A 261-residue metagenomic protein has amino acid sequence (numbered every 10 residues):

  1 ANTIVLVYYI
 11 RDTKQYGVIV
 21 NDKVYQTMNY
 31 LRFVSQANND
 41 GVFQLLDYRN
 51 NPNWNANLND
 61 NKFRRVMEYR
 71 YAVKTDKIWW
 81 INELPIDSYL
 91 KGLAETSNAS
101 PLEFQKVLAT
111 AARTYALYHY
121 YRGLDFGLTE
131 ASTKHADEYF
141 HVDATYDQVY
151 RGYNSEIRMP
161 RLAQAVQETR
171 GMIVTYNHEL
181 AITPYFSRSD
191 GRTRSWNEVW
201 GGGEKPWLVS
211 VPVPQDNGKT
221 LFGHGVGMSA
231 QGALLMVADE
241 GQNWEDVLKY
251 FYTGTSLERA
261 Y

Functional and structural regions predicted by a protein language model:
A1-Y261: Conserved, single-site charged/polar hotspot
